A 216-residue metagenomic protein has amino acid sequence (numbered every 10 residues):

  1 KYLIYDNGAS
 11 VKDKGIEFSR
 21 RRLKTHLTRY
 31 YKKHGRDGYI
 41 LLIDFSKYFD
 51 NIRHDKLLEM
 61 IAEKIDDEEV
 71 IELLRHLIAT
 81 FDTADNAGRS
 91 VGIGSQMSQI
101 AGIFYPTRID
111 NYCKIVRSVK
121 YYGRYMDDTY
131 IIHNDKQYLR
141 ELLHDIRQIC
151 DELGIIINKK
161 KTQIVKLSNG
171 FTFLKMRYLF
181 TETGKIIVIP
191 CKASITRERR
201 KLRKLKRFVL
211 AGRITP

Functional and structural regions predicted by a protein language model:
K1, K12-T25: Well-ordered mid-protein domain cores that form the structural environment of catalytic cofactors
Y2-G8: A short alpha-helix capping/helix-loop junction motif
A9-D13, K47: Flexible, glycine/proline-enriched loop segments at strand-loop-helix junctions that form or flank small-ligand binding
G15, R53, D67, Y138 (+2 more regions): Poly-acidic low-complexity segments
I16, D50, E63, I195-E198: Intrinsic-disorder-associated interaction segments
R20-M126, Y130-I149, I155-I156, V165: Conserved polymerase palm-domain catalytic core
T80, N86-A87, R140-E141, I157-P216: Right-hand nucleic-acid polymerase module
